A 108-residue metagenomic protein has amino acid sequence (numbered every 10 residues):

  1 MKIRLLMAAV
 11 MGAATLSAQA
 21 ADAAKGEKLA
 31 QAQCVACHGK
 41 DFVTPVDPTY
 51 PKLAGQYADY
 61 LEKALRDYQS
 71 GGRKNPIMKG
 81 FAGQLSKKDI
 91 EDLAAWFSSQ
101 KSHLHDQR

Functional and structural regions predicted by a protein language model:
M1-M7: Bacterial N-terminal signal peptides that target proteins for export
A8-A14: Bacterial N-terminal signal peptides
T15-A21: N-terminal signal peptide c-region/cleavage motif recognized by signal peptidases
A21-F42, Q56, D106: Sequence/structural segment immediately N-terminal to covalent heme-attachment motifs in c-type and related
D22, A30, Y57, A64 (+2 more regions): Stable alpha-helical elements in mature extracytoplasmic
K28-G39, K63-R66, K79, E91-A95: C-type cytochrome heme c attachment motif
V46-K52: Short cysteine/histidine-rich zinc-coordinating motifs and their immediately flanking basic loops
A64, S70-R73, A82-R108: C-terminal capping alpha-helices of c-type cytochrome domains
